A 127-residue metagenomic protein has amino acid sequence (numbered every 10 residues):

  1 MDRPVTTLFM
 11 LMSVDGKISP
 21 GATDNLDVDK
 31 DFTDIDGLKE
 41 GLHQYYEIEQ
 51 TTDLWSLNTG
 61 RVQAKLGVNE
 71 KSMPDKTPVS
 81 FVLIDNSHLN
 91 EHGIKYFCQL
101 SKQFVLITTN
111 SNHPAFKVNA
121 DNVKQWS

Functional and structural regions predicted by a protein language model:
M1-L100: N-terminal nucleotide/polyanion-binding subdomain common to many enzyme families
S101-S127: Histidine/lysine/aspartate-rich catalytic loop segments that bind and position anionic ligands
